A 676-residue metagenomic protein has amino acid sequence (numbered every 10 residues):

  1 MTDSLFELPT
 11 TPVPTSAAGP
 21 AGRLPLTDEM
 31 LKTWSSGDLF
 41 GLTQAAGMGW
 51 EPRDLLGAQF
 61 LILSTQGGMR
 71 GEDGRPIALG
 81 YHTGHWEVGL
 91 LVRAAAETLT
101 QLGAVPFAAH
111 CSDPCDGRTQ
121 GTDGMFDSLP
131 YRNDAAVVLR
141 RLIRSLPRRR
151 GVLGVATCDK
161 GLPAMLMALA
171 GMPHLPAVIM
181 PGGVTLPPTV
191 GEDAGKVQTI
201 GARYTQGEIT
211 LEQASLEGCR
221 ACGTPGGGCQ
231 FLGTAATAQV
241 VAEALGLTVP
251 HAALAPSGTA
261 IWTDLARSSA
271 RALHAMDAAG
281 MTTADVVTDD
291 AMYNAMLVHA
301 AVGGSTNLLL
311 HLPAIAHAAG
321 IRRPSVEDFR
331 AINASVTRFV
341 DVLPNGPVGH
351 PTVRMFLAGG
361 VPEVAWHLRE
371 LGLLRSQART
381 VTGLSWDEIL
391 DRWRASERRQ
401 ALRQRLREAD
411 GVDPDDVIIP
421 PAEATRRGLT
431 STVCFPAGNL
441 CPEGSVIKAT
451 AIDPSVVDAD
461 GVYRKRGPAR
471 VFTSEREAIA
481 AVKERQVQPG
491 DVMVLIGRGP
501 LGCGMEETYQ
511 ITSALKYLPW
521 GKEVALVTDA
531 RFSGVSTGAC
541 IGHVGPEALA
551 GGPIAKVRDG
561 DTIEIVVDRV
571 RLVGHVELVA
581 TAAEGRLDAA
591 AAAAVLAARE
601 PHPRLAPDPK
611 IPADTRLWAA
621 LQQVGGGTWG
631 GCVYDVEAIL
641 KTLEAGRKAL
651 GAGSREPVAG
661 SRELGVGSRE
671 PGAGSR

Functional and structural regions predicted by a protein language model:
T2-Y81, H110, G117, D123-G124 (+5 more regions): Catalytic or ion-coupling anion/metal-binding cores of large enzyme and transporter domains
I62-L63, R70-E72, S145-M165, A177-M180: A short, small-residue-rich loop immediately preceding and capping a beta-strand
T65, T83-A109: Low-complexity, highly charged intrinsically disordered N-terminal segments that act as targeting/localization
G80-V88, G124-R132, G154: Short secondary-structure transition/capping motifs
A109-P147: N-terminal small/polar loop signature for handling phosphorylated ligands or for N-terminal nucleophile
D134-R141, A164, N294, E477-A481: Well-ordered alpha-helical segments embedded in enzymatic catalytic cores
V137, V152, A156, K160-L166 (+2 more regions): Glycine-rich anion-binding loops of enzyme active sites
A645-R676: Short, basic, low-complexity termini and linkers enriched in Ser/Thr/Gly/Pro that act as targeting/leader peptides
